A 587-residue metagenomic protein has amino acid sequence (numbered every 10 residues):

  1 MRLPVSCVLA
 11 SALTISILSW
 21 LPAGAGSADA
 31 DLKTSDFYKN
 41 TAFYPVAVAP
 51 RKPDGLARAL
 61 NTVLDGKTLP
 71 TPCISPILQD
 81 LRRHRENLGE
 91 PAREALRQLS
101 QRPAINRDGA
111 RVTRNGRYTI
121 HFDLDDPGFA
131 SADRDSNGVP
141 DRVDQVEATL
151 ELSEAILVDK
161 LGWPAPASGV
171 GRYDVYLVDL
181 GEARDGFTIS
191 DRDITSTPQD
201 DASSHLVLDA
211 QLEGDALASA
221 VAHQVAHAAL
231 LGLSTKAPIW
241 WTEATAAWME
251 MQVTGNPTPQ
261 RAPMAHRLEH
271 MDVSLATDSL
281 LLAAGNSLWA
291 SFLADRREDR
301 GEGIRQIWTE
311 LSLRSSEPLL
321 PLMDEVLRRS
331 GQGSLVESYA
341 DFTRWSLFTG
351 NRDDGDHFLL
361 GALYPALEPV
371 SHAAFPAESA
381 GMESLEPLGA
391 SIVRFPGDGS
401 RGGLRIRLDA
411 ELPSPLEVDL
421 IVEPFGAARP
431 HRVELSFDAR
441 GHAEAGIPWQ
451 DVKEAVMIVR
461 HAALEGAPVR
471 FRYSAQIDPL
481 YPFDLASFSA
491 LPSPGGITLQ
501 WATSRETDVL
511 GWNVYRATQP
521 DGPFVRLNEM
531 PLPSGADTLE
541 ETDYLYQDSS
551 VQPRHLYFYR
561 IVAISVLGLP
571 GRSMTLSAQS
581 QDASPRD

Functional and structural regions predicted by a protein language model:
A28-D29, G89, L313-L480: Beta/coil-rich, acidic/histidine-enriched accessory regions frequently appended to metallopeptidases
D29-T119, D123-S203, D209-V225, A229-L233 (+3 more regions): Zn2+-dependent metallopeptidase catalytic core
D201-V273, L280, G285: Zinc-dependent metallopeptidase catalytic helix centered on the HExxH motif and its immediate flanking segment
R267-R352: Active-site-proximal alpha-helical
E454-V456, T498, G511, L556-R560: Short, conserved beta-strand segments of beta-strand-rich sandwich/propeller modules, principally
D478-L510, P553, L569-D587: Pro/Thr/Ser/Gly-rich low-complexity, intrinsically disordered linker/stalk tracts
G511-R554: Recognizes extended acidic, P/S/T-rich segments that occur within or adjacent to Ig-like beta-sandwich modules
D548-L567: Beta-strand-rich modules
